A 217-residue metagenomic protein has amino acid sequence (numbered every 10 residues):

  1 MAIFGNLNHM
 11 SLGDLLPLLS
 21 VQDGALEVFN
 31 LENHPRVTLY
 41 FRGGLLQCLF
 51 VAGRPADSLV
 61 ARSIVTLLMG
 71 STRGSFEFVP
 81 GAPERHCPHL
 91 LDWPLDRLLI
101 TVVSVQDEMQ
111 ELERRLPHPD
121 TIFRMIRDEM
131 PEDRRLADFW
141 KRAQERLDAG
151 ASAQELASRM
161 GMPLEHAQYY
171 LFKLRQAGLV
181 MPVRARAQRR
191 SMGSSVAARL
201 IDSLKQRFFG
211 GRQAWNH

Functional and structural regions predicted by a protein language model:
M1-H217: Acidic, Ser/Thr/Pro-enriched low-complexity segments and adjacent helix/loop capping patches that create flexible
